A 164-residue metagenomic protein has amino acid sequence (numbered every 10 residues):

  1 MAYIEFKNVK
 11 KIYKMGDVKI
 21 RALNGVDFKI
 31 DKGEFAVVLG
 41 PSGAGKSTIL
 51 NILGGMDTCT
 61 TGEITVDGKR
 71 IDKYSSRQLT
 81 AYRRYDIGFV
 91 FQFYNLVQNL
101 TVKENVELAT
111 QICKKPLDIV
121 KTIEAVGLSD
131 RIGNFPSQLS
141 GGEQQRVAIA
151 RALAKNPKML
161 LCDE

Functional and structural regions predicted by a protein language model:
A2-E164: ABC family nucleotide-binding domain
